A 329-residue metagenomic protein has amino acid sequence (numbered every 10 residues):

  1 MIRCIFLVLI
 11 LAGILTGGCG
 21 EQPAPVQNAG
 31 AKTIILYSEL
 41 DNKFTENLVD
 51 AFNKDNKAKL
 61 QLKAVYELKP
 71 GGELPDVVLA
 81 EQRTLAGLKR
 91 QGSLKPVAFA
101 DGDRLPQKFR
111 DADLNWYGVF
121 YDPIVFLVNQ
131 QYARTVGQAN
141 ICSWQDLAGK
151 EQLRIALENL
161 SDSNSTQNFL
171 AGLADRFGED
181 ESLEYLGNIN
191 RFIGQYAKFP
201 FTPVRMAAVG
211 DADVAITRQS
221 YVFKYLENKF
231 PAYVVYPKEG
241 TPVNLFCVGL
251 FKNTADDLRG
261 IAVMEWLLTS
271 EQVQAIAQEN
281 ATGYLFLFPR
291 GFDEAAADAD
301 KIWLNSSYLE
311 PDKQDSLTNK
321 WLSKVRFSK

Functional and structural regions predicted by a protein language model:
I5-T16: Bacterial N-terminal signal peptides
C19-G87, Q91: Early extracytoplasmic/lumenal segment of secretory-pathway proteins
E39-L40, T45-E46, E73-P75, E81-V204 (+1 more regions): Extracytoplasmic ligand-binding site segments that recognize negatively charged/polar headgroups
T84-K89, A208-P231: A ligand-binding cleft/hinge motif common to bilobed small-molecule-binding domains
R104-K108, D122-P123, Y185-N190, Y196-A197 (+2 more regions): Periplasmic-binding protein-like
L127-Y132, N244-D256, A275-I276: A bilobed periplasmic-binding-protein/Venus flytrap-type ligand-binding module shared by bacterial periplasmic
D180-E181, Y284-K329: An extracytoplasmic/periplasmic, membrane-proximal ligand-sensing/linker region
F251-S306: Mature extracytoplasmic/periplasmic domains
